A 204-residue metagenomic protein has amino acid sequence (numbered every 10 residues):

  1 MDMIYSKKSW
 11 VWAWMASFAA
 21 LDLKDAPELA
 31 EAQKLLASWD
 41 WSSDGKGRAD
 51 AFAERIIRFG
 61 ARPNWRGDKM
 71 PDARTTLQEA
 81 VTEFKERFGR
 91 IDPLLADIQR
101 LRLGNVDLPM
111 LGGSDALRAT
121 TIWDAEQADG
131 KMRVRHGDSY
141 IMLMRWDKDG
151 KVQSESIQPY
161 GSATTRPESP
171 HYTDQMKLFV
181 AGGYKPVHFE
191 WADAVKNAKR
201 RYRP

Functional and structural regions predicted by a protein language model:
M1-W14, A19-P204: C-terminal/peripheral segments of proteins
